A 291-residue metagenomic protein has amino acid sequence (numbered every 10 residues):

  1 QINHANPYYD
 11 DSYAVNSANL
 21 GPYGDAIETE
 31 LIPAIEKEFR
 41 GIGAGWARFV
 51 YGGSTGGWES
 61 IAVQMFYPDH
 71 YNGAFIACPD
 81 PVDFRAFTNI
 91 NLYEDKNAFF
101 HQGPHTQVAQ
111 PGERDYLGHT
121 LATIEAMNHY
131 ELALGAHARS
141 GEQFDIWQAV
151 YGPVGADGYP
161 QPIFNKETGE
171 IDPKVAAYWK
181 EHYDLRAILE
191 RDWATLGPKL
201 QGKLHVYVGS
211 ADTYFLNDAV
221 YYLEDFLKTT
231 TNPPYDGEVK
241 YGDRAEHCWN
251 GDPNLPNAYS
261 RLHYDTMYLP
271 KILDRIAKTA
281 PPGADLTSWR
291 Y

Functional and structural regions predicted by a protein language model:
Q1-Y291: Non-catalytic cap/lid and distal C-terminal segments of serine-dependent acyl enzymes
